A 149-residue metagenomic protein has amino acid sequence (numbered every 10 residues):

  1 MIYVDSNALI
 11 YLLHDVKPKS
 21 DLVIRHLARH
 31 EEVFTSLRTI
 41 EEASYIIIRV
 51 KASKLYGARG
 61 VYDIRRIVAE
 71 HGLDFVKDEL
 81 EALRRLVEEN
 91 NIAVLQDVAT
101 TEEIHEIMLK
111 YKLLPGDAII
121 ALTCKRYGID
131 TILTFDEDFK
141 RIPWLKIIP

Functional and structural regions predicted by a protein language model:
M1, A121-P149: Acidic, PIN/NYN-like endoribonuclease modules and their adjacent C-terminal/linker elements
M1-R38, Y45-V61, Y127: Short, well-structured N-terminal submotif of metal-dependent ribonuclease cores
V4, F34-T35, L95, P115 (+1 more regions): Short beta-strand scaffold positions
A8, T39, T100, I119-I120 (+1 more regions): Alpha-helix capping/helix-boundary segments
L13, I47, M108, P143-K146: Short, flexible helix/strand-to-coil boundary loops that buttress conserved ligand/catalytic motifs in alpha/beta
P18, T35-R38, E42, H71-D78 (+1 more regions): Generic recognition of short, well-ordered alpha-helical interface segments
S53-E81: Helix-adjacent hinge/juxtasegments
E81-T131: Active-site neighborhoods of divalent-metal-dependent phosphate/nucleic-acid chemistry enzymes
